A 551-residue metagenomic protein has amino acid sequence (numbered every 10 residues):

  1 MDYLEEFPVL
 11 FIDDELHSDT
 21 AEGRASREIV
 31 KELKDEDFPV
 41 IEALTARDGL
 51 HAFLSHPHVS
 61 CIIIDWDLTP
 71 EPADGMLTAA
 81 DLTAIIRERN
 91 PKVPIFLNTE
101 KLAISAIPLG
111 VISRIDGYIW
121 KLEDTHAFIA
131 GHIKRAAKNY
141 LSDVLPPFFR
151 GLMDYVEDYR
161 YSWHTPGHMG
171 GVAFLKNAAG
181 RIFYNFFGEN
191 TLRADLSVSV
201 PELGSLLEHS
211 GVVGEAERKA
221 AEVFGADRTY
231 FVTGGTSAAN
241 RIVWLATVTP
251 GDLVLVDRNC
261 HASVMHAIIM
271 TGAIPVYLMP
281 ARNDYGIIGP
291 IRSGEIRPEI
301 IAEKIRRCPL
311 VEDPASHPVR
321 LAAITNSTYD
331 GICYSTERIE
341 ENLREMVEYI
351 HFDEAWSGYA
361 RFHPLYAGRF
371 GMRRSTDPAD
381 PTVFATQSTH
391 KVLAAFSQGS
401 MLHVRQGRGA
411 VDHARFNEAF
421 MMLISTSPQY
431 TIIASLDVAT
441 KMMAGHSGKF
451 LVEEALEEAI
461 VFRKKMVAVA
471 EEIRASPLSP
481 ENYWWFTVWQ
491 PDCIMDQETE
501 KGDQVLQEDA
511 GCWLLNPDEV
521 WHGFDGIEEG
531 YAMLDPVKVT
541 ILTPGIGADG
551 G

Functional and structural regions predicted by a protein language model:
M1-E32, E36: Non-catalytic signal-transmission and effector/linker regions of two-component phosphorelay proteins
E15, E42-L44, D74-G75, T99-I104 (+1 more regions): Output/docking surface of receiver
A21-R27, A46, H58-N90, T99-A106: Conserved phosphotransfer microenvironments
K31-T45, A52: Short hydrophobic/Thr-rich beta-strand motif most characteristic of the beta2 strand and flanking loop of CheY-like
A43-A46, T69, K219, A239-T249 (+2 more regions): Conserved PLP-enzyme active-site core in the AAT-like
H126-S210: N-terminal "arm"/small-domain region of PLP-dependent enzymes with the aminotransferase-like
N190-A238: Conserved N-terminal alpha-helix of the aminotransferase class I/II PLP-enzyme fold
L456-G551: Conserved C-terminal alpha-helix-loop-beta "cap" of PLP-dependent enzymes that closes/shapes the active-site mouth
